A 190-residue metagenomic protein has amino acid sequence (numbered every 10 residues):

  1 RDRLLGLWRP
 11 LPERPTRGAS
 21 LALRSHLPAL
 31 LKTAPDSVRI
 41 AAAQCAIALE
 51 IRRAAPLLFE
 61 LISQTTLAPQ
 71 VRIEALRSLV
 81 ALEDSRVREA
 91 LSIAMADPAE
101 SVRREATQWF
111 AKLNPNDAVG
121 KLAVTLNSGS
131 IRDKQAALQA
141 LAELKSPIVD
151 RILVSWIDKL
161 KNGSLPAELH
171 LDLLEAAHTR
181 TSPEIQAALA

Functional and structural regions predicted by a protein language model:
R1, W8-T16, A46, L79 (+3 more regions): Hydrophobic core/packing positions within alpha-helical solenoid repeats
D2-R9, R14-K32, I51-S63, D84-A96 (+5 more regions): Amphipathic alpha-helical scaffolding segments comprising HEAT/armadillo-like alpha-solenoid repeats
P28, A42-Q44, F59, I73-L76 (+6 more regions): Hydrophobic core positions within HEAT/HEAT-like alpha-solenoid repeats
A34-P35, T66-A68, P98-A99, G129-S130 (+1 more regions): Short inter-helical turns and helix N-cap capping residues of alpha-solenoid HEAT/ARM repeat scaffolds
R39, A68-R72, R103, K134 (+2 more regions): Residue-level detector of extended alpha-helical repeat arrays and alpha-solenoid scaffolds
A48, R52-A55, A81, K112 (+1 more regions): Post-cleavage N-terminal segment of exported redox proteins
Q135-L141, R151-N162, A167-A176: A cross-family structural signal marking well-folded subdomains
L144: A translation/RNA-centric and nucleic-acid-associated enzymatic feature enriched in Class II aminoacyl-tRNA synthetases
